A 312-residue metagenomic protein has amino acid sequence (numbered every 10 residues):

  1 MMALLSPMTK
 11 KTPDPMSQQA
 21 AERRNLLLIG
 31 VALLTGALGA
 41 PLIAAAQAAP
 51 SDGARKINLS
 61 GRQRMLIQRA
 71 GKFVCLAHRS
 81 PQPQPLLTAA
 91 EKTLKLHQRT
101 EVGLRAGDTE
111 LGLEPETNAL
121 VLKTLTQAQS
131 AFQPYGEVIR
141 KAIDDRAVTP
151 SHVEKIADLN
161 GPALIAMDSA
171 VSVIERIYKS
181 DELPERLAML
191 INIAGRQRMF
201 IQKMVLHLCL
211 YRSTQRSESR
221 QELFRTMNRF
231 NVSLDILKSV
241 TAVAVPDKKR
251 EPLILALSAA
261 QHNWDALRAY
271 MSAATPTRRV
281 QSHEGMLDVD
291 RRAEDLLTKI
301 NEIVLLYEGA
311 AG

Functional and structural regions predicted by a protein language model:
M1-N25, A32-A37: N-terminal secretory signal peptides
L27-L28, H97: Generic hydrophobic, helix-prone segments enriched in Leu/Val/Ile
A37-A44: C-terminal segment of classical bacterial N-terminal signal peptides
Q47-G312: Hydrophobic alpha-helical segments
